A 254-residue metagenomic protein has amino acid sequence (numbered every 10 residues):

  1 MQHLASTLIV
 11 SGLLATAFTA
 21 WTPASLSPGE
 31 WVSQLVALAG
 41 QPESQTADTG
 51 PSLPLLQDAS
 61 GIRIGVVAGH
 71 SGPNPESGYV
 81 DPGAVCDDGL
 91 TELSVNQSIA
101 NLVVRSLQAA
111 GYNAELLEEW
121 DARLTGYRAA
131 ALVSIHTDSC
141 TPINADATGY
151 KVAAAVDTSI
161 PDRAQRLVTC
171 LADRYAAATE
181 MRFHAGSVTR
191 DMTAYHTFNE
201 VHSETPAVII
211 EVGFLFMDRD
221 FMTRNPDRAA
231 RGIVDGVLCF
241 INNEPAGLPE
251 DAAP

Functional and structural regions predicted by a protein language model:
M1-S60, A246-P254: N-terminal secretory targeting signals
P42-A129, D146-T148: Active-site histidine-acidic residue metal-binding/catalytic motifs, centered on HxH/HExxH-like signatures
H70-P73, L90-E92, E119-L124, T137-P142 (+4 more regions): Solvent-exposed loop/turn segments at secondary-structure junctions within structured extracellular/periplasmic domains
P75-L90, C140-D173: A short, glycine/acidic-enriched catalytic loop
L90-N101, T158-R166, D220-R231: Soluble non-cytosolic domains of exported or imported proteins
N101-Y112, T137, A172-E180, V234-P245: Sec-exported extracytoplasmic/periplasmic mature domains
S134-T141, A153, V188-P254: Active-site-adjacent mobile loop/cap segments within catalytic or ligand-binding domains
R163-D191: Active-site-adjacent substrate-binding region of metalloamidase/peptidase-like peptide-processing proteins
